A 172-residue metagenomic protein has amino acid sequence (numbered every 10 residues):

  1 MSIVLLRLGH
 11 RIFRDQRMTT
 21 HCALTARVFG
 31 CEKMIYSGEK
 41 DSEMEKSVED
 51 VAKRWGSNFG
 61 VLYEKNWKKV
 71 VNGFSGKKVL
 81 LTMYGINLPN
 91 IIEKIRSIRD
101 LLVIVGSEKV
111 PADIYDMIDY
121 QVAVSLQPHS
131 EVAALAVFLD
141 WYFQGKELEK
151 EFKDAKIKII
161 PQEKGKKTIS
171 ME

Functional and structural regions predicted by a protein language model:
M1-Y84, F143-L148, I169-M171: RNA substrate-binding interface of SAM-dependent RNA methyltransferases
D15, D41, D50, D100 (+3 more regions): Acidic-enriched, low-complexity/disordered segments with a strong bias for Aspartate over Glutamate
M18-T20, F74, E93, I118 (+2 more regions): Surface-exposed beta-strand edges and their flanking turn/coil or helix-capping segments
H21-T25, A52-K53, I95-S97, Y120 (+1 more regions): Short, solvent-exposed amphipathic alpha-helical segments in soluble enzyme and RNA/protein-processing domains
C31-Y36, L62-K65, L88-N90, G106-V110 (+3 more regions): Short, surface-exposed, polar/charged, turn-prone segments marking secondary-structure boundaries
I86-V124: Long, charge-patterned amphipathic alpha-helical coiled-coil/hairpin "stalk" segments used as oligomerization
I114-K166: Structured adenosyl-cofactor binding patch, chiefly the S-adenosyl-L-methionine
